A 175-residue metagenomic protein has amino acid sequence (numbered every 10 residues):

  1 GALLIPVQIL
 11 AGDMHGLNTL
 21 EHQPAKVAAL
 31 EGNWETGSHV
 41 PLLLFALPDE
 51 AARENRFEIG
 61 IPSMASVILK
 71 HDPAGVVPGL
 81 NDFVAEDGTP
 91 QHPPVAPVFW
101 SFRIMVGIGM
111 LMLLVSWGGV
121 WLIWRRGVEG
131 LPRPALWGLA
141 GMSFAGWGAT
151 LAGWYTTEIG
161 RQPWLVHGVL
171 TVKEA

Functional and structural regions predicted by a protein language model:
G1-A175: Polytopic transmembrane helical bundles with strong interfacial aromatic enrichment
